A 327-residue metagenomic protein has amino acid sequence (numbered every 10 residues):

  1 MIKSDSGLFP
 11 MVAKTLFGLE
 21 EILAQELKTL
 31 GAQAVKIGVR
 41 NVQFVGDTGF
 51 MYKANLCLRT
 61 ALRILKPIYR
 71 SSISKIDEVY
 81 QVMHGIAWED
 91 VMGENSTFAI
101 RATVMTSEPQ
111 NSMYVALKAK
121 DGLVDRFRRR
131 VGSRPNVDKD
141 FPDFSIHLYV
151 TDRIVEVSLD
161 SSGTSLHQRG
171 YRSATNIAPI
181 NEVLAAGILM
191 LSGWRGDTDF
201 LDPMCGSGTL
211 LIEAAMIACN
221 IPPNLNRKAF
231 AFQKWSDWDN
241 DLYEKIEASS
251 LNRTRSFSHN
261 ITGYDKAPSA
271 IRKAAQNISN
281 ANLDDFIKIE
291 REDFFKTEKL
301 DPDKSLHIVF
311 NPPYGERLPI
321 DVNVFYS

Functional and structural regions predicted by a protein language model:
I2-P142: Non-catalytic nucleic-acid substrate-recognition regions in nucleic-acid-modifying enzymes
S4, P10-K14, G18, S258-N260 (+3 more regions): Conserved Class I SAM-dependent methyltransferase catalytic core
L27, I100, L148, A274 (+1 more regions): Residue-level signal for inorganic ion chemistry
I146-S162: C-terminal edge-of-domain segments
V157-L191: SAM-dependent Rossmann-like transferase core, predominantly class I methyltransferases with a strong bias toward
I180-E298: Conserved S-adenosyl-L-methionine
N277, F310-L318: Amphipathic alpha-helical repeat scaffolds
F295-I308: A short acidic, Gly/Pro-enriched loop at the edge of an enzyme's catalytic core that lines a small-molecule cofactor
